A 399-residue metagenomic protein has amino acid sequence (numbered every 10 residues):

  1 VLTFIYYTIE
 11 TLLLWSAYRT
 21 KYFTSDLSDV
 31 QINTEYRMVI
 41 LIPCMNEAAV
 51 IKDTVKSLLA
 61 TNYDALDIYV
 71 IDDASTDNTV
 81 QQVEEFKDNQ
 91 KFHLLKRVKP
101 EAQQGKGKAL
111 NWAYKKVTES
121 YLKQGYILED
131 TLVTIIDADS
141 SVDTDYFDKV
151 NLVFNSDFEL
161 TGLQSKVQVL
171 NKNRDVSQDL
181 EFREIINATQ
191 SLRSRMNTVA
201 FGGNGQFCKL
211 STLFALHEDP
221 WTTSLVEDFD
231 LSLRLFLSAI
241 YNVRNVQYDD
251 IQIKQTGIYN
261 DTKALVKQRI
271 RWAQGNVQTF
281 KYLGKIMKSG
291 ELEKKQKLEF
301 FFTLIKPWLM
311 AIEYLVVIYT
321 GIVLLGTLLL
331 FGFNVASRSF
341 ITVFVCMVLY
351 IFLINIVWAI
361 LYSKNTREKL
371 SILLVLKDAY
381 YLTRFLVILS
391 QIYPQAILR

Functional and structural regions predicted by a protein language model:
V1-K56: N-proximal low-complexity "stem/linker" segments adjacent to membrane-targeting elements
K21, V30, K306-L398: Membrane-embedded multi-pass helical conduit in multi-pass membrane proteins, especially envelope-biosynthetic
Y36-V39, D67, D230: Cell-envelope/extracellular polymer assembly enzymes that use nucleotide-activated donors
K52, D77-E85, K106, D145: Acidic helix N-cap motif at the loop->helix transition within catalytic regions of sugar-transfer enzymes
K56-A65: Short, acidic, metal-binding catalytic loop of nucleotide-sugar glycosyltransferases
D72-Q81, K99-A102, S141: A conserved acidic beta->alpha catalytic loop
N78, E129-V153: Acidic donor-binding/catalytic loop of UDP-sugar-dependent glycosyltransferases, especially processive GT2
K96-K99, Q103-L122, I127, D145-L225 (+3 more regions): Long helical/loop segments within the catalytic core of UDP-sugar-dependent glycosyltransferases, especially the large
